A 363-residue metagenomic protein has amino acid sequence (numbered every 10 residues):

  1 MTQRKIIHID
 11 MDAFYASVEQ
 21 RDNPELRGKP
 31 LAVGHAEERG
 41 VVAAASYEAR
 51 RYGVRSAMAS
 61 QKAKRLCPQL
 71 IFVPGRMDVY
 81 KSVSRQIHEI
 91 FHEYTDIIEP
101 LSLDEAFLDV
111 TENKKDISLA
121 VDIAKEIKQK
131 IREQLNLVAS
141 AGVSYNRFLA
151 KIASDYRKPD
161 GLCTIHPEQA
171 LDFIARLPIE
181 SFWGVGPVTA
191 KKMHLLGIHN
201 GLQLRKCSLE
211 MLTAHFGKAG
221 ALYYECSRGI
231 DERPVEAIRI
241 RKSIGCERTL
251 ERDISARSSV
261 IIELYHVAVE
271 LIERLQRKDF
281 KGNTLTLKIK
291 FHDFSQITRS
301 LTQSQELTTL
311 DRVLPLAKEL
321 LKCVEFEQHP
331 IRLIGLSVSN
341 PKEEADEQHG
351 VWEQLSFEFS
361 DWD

Functional and structural regions predicted by a protein language model:
M1-H215, A221, V338, K342-D363: Gly/Gly-Pro- and Ser/Thr-rich, intrinsically disordered tail segments characteristic of DNA damage-repair and tolerance
H8, S181, K191-L333, N340-D363: DNA-contacting surface of Y-family translesion DNA polymerases
